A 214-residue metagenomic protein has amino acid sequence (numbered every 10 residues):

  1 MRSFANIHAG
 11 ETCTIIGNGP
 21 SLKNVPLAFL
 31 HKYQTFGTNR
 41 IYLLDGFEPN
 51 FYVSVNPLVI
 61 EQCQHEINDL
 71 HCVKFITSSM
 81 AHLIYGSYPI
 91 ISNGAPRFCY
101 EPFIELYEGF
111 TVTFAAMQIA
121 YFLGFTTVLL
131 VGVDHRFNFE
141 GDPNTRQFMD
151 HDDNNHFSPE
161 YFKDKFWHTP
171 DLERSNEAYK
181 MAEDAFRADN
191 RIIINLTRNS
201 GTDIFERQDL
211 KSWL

Functional and structural regions predicted by a protein language model:
M1-L214: Metal-ion/cofactor- or nucleotide/acyl-coenzyme-handling active-site neighborhoods
